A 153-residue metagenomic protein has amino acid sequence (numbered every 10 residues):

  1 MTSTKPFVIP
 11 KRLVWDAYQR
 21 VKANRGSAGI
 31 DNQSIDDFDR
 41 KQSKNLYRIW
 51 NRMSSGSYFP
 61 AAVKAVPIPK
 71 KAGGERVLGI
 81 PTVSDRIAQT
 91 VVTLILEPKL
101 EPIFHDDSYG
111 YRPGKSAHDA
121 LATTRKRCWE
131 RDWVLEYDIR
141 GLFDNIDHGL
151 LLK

Functional and structural regions predicted by a protein language model:
M1-K153: Conserved pre-catalytic core of RNA-dependent polymerases
